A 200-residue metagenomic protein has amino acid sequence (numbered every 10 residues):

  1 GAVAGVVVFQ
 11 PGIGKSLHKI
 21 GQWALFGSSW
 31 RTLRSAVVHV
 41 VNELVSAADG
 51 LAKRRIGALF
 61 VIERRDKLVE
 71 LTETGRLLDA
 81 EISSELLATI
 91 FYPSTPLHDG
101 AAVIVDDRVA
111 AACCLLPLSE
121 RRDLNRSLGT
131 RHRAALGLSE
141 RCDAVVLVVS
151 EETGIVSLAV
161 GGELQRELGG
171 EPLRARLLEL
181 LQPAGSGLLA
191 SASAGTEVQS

Functional and structural regions predicted by a protein language model:
A4, V8-S200: Divalent-cation
